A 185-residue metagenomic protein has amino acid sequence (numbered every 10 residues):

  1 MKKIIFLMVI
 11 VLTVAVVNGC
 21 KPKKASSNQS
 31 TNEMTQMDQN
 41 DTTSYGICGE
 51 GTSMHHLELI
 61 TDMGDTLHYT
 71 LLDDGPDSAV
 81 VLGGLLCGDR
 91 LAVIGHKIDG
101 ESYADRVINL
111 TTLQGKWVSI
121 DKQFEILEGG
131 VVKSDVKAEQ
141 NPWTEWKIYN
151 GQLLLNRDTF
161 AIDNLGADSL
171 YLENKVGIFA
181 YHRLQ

Functional and structural regions predicted by a protein language model:
M1-I4, P22: Positively charged n-region of N-terminal signal peptides that target proteins for export
I4-T13: Sec-dependent N-terminal signal peptides
A15-G19: C-terminal motif of bacterial Sec signal peptides marking the signal peptidase cleavage site
K21-H55, V80-E128, D168-Q185: Short, flexible, surface-exposed loop segments at domain boundaries
Q39-S44, I120-F160: N-terminal glycine/threonine-rich, aromatic-flanked beta-hairpin/loop signature
T52-Y69: OB-fold (S1/OB) nucleic-acid-binding surfaces
D65-G83: Beta-strand/loop nucleic-acid-binding surfaces
R157-L172: Low-complexity, intrinsically disordered Gly/Pro/Thr-rich segments
